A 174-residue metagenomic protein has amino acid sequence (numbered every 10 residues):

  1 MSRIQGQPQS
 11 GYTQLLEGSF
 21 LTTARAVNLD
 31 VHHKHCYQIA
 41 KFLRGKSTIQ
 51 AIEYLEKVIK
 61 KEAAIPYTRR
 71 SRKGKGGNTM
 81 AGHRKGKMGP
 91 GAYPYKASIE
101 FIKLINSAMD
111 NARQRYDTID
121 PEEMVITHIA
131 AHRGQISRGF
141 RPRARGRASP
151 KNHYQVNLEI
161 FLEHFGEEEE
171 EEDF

Functional and structural regions predicted by a protein language model:
M1-D120, V125, L162, E172: Ribosome large-subunit tunnel/peptidyl-transferase-proximal elements
V31, A144-R145: Short, solvent-exposed beta-edge and connector elements
R69-S71, A144, Q155: Solvent-exposed, flexible loop/coil residues
P121-R143: Extended, charged amphipathic interaction segments
G146-F174: C-terminal edge-of-domain segments
